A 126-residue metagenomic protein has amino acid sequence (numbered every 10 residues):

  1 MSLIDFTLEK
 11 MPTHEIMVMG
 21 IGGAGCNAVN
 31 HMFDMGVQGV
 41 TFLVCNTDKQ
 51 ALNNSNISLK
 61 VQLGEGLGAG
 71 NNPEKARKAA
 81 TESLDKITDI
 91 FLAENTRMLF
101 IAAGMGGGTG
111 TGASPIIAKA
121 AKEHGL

Functional and structural regions predicted by a protein language model:
M1-L126: Tubulin/FtsZ superfamily GTPase core signature
